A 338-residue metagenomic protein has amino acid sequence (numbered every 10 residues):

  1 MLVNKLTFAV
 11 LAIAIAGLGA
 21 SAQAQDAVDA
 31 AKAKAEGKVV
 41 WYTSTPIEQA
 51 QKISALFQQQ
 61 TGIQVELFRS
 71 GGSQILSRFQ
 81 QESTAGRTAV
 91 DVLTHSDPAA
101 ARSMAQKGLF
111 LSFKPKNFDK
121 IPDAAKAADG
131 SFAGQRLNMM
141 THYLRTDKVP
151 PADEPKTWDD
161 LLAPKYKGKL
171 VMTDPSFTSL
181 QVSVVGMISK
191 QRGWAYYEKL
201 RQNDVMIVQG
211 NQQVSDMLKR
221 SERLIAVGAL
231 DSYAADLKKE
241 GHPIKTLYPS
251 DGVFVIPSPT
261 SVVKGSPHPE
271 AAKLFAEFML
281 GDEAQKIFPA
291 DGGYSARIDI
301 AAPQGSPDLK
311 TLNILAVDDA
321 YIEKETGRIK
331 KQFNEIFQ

Functional and structural regions predicted by a protein language model:
F8-L18: Bacterial N-terminal signal peptides
A24-V40, Q58-T61, A163-G168: Immediate post-signal peptide segment of exported/extracytoplasmic ligand-binding proteins
Y42-S54, E66-S83, T88-S215, K219-E222: Extracytoplasmic ligand-binding site segments that recognize negatively charged/polar headgroups
A99-S103, L224-P243: A ligand-binding cleft/hinge motif common to bilobed small-molecule-binding domains
L137-M139, E198-R201, I207-V208, E240-S266 (+2 more regions): Periplasmic-binding protein-like
T141-K148, V185-G186, I256-H268, I287: A bilobed periplasmic-binding-protein/Venus flytrap-type ligand-binding module shared by bacterial periplasmic
Y166-S176, M279-A302: Periplasmic-binding protein-like
A302-Q338: Extracellular/periplasmic bilobal clamshell ligand-binding domains
